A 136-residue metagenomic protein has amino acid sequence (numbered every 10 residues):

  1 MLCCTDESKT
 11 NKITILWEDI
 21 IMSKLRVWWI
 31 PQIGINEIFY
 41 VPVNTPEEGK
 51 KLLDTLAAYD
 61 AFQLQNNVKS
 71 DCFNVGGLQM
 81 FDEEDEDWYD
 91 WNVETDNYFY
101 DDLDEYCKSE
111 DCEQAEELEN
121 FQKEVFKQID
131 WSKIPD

Functional and structural regions predicted by a protein language model:
M1-L2, S70: Secreted/extracellular small peptides and ectodomain modules produced from precursors
L2-I21: Short, Lys/Arg-enriched N-terminal segments with co-localized hydrophobic residues within the first ~10-30 amino acids
D6-S8, P31, D82-E86: Acidic surface patches and DE-rich sequence motifs
I21-N36: Short aromatic-glycine-(Arg/Gly/Cys) micro-motifs in beta-strand/loop hairpins
N36-E47: A short, exposed loop/beta-hairpin motif centered on an aromatic-Gly-Thr core
L52-C112: Acidic, low-complexity, intrinsically disordered interaction modules
K133-D136: Short acidic DE-rich linear segments
